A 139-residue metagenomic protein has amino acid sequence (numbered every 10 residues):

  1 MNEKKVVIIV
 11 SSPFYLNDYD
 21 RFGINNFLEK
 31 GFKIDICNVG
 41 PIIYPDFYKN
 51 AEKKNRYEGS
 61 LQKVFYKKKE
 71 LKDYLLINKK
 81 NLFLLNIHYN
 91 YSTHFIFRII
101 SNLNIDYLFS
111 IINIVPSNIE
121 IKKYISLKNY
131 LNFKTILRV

Functional and structural regions predicted by a protein language model:
E3: Phosphate-coordination loops involved in phosphoryl transfer and adenosine-cofactor binding
V7-K30, C37-V139: Active-site and donor-binding regions of nucleotide-sugar-utilizing enzymes
